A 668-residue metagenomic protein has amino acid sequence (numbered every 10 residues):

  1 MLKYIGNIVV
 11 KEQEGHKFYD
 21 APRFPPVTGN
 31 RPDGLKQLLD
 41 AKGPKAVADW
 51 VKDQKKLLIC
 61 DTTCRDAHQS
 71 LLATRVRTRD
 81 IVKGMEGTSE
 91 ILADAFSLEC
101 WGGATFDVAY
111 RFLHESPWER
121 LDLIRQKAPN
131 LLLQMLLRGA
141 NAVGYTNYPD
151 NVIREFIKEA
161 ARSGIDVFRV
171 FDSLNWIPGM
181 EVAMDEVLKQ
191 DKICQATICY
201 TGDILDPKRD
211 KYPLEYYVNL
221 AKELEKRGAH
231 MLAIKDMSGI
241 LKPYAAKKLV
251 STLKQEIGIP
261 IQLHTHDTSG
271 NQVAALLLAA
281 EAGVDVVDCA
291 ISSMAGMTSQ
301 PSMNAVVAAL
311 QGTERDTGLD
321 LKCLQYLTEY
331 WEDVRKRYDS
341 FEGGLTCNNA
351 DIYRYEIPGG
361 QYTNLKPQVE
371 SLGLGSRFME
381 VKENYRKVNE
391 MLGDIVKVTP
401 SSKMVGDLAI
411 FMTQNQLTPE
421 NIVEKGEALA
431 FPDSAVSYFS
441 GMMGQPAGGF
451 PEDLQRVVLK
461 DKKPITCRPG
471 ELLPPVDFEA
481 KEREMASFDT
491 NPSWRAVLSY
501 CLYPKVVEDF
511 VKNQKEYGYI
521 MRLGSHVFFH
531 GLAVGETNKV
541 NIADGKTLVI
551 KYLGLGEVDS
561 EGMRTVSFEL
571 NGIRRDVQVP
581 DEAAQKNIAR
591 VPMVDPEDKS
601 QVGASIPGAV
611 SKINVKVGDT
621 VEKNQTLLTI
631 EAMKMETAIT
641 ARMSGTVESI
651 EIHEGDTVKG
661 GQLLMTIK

Functional and structural regions predicted by a protein language model:
M1-K11, K56-T63, S70-R75, C100-R125 (+5 more regions): N-terminal capping/lid subdomain adjacent to the active-site entrance of alpha/beta enzymes
M1-P44, D61-S70, K83-Y110, T346-I352 (+2 more regions): Terminal or standalone catalytic/regulatory effector modules within metabolic enzymes and repeat proteins
I59, A67, V170, L232 (+3 more regions): Conserved, mostly hydrophobic/aromatic
T63-R65, W101-T105, L136-A142, S173-N175 (+6 more regions): Active-site beta-loop-alpha junctions enriched in small/polar residues
T78-L98, L113, P117-L132, A142 (+2 more regions): Alpha/beta enzyme core
M237-N421, K425: Catalytic alpha/beta core domains of metabolic enzymes, predominantly
R574-A604: Catalytic P-loop NTP-binding/switch module of NTPases
V594-K668: Structured functional modules or segments
